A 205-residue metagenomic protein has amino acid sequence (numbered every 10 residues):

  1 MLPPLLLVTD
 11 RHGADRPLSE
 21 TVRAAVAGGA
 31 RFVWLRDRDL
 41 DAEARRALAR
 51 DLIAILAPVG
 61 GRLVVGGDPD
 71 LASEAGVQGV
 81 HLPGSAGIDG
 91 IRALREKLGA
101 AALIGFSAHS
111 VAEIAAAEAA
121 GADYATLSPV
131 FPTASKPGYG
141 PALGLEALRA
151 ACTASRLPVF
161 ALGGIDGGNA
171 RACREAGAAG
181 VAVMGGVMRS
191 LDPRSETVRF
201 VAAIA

Functional and structural regions predicted by a protein language model:
M1-D89, R95-D123, A150-V159, D166-R171 (+2 more regions): Conserved N-terminal beta1-alpha1 strand-loop-helix module at the mouth
L35, F131-P137: A short acidic, helix-capping loop that chelates divalent metal ions and anchors anionic groups
D70, E146, A182: Active-site phosphate/pyrophosphate-handling residues
K136-A142, A147-R149: Substrate-recognition "cap/lid" segment bordering the active-site pocket of phosphatases
